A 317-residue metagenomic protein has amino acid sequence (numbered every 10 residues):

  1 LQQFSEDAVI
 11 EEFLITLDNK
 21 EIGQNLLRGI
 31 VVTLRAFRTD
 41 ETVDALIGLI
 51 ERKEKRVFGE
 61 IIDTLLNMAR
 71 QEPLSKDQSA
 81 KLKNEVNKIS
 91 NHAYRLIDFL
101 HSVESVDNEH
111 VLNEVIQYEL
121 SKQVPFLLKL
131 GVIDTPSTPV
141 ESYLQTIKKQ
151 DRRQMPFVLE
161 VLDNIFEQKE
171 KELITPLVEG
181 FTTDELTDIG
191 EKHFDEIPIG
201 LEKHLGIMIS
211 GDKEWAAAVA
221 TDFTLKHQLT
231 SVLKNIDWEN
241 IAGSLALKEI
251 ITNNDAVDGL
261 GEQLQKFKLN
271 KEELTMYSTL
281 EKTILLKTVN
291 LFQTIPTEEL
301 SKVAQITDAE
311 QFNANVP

Functional and structural regions predicted by a protein language model:
L1-E6, I15, N25-T39, A45-G48 (+8 more regions): Structural detector for internal amphipathic alpha-helices that build alpha-solenoid repeat scaffolds
F4-K20, T39-E51, Q71-N87, V106-H110 (+5 more regions): Amphipathic alpha-helical scaffolding segments comprising HEAT/armadillo-like alpha-solenoid repeats
N19-G23, K53-V57, L120, Q150-R152 (+3 more regions): Short inter-helical turns and helix N-cap capping residues of alpha-solenoid HEAT/ARM repeat scaffolds
K83-D134, S142: Extended repeat-based solenoid scaffolds, especially LRR ectodomains and other repeat-derived architectures
I89-S90, Y94-I97, K234-Y277: Eukaryotic acidic, Ser/Thr-rich intrinsically disordered low-complexity regions
L177-E214: Alpha-helical adaptor scaffolds
L264-N313: Cyclic nucleotide-binding regulatory module and flanking cytosolic helices
V316-P317: Short, charged beta-strand/loop "edge" motif centered at a coil->beta-strand transition that forms conserved
